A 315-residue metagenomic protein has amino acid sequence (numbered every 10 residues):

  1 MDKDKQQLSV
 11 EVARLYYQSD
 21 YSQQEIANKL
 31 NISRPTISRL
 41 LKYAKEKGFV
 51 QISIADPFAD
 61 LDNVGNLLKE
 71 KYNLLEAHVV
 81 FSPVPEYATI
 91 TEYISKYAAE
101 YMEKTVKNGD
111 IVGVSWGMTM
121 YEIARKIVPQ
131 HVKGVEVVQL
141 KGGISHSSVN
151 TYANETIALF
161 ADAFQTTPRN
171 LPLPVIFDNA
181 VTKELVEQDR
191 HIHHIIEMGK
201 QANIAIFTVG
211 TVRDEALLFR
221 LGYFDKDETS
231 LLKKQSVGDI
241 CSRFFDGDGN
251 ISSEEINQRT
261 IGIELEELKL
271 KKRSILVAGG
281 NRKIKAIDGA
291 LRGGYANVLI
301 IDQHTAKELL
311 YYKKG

Functional and structural regions predicted by a protein language model:
K3-A13, Q18, S22-E25, N31 (+4 more regions): Conserved phosphate- and dinucleotide-binding cores of soluble alpha/beta proteins, encompassing both enzyme active
Y21, L30, I54-A180, I284 (+1 more regions): N-terminal active-site beta-alpha-beta segment that forms phosphate/nucleotide-binding and substrate-recognition loops
